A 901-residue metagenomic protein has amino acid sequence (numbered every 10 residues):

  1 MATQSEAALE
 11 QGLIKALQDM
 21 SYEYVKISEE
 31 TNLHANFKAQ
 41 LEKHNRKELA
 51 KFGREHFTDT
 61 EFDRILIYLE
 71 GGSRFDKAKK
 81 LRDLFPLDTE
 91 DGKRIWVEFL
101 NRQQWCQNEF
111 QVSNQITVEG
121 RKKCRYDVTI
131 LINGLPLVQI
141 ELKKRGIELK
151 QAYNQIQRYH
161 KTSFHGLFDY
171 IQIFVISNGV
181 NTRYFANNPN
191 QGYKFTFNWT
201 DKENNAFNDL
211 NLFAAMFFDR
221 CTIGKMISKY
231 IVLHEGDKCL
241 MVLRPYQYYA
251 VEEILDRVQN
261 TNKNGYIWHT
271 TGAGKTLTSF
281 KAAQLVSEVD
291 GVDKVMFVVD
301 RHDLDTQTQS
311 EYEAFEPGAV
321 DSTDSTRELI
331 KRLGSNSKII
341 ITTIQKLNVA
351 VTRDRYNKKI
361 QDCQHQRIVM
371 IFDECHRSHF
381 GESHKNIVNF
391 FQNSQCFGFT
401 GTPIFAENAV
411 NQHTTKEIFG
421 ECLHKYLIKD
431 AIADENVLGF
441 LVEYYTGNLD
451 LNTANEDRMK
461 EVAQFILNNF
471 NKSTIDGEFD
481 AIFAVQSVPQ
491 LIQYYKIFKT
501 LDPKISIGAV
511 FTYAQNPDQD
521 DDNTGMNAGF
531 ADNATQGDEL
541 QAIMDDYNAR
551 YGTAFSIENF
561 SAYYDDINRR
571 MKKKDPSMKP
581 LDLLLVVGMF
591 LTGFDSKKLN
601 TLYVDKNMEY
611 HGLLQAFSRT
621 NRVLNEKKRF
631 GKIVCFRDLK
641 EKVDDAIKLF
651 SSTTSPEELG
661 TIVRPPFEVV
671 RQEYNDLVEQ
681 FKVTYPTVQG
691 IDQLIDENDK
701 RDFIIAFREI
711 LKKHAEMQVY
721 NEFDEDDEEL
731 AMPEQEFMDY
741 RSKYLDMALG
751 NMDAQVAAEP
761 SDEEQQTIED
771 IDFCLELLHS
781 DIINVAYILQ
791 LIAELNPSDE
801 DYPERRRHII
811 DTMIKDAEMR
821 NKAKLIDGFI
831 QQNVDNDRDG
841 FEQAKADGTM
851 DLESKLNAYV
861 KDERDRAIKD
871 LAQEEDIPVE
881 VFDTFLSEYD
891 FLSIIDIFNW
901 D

Functional and structural regions predicted by a protein language model:
A2-K294, D303-A319, S335-I339, Q345 (+1 more regions): ATP-dependent helicase/translocase motor core
V25-I27, Y266, K294-M296, Q309 (+2 more regions): Conserved RecA-like helicase motor-core motifs
A50, T58, K263, E288 (+6 more regions): Catalytic cores and motor modules of nucleic-acid processing enzymes
I132, Q259-K263, L333-S337, T352-I368 (+2 more regions): Short basic/glycine-enriched coil/helix segment immediately N-terminal to the Walker B
L149, T196, Q345-L451, M459 (+1 more regions): Signature of the SF2 helicase/ATPase Hel1-core->accessory helical subdomain module
T270, D300, Q486: P-loop (Walker A) phosphate-binding loop of NTP-binding proteins
N336-A350, S577-T592: Conserved two-lobed SF2 helicase motor
K338, T453-V586, G750: Conserved C-terminal RecA-like helicase domain
